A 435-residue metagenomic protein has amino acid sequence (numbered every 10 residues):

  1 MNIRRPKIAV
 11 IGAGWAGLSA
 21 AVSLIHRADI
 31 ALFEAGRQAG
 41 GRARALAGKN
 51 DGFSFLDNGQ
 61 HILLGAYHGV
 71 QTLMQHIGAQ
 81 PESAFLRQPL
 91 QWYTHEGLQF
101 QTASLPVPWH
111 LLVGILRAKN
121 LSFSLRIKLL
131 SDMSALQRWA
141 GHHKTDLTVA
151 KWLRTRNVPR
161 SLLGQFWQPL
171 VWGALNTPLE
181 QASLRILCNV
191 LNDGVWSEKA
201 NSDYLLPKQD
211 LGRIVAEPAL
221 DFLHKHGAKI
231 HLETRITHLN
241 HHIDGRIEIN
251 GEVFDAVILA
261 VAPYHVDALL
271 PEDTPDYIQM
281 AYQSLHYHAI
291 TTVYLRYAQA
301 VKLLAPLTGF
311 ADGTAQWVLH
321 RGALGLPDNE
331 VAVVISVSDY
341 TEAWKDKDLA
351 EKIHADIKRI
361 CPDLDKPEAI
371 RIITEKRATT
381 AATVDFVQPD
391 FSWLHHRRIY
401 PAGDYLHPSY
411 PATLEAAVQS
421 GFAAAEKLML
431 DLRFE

Functional and structural regions predicted by a protein language model:
P6-L32: N-terminal Rossmann-like FAD-binding beta1-loop-alpha1 element of flavoenzymes
I25-K49: Glycine-rich FAD pyrophosphate-binding loop
G41-A66, M133-R138: Glycine-rich active-site loop/strand segments that organize a redox cofactor
Y67-Q71, Q75-L184: Mobile amphipathic helical/loop "lid" adjacent to a hydrophobic cofactor/ligand pocket
N189-I247, A256: Helical element adjacent to the flavin cofactor pocket in flavoenzyme catalytic cores
T234-K347, E351, A355-I360, P389: Mid-domain catalytic core of redox enzymes that form a hydrophobic substrate pocket/lid adjacent to a catalytic redox
V318-E435: Conserved flavin/dinucleotide-binding core of flavoenzymes
